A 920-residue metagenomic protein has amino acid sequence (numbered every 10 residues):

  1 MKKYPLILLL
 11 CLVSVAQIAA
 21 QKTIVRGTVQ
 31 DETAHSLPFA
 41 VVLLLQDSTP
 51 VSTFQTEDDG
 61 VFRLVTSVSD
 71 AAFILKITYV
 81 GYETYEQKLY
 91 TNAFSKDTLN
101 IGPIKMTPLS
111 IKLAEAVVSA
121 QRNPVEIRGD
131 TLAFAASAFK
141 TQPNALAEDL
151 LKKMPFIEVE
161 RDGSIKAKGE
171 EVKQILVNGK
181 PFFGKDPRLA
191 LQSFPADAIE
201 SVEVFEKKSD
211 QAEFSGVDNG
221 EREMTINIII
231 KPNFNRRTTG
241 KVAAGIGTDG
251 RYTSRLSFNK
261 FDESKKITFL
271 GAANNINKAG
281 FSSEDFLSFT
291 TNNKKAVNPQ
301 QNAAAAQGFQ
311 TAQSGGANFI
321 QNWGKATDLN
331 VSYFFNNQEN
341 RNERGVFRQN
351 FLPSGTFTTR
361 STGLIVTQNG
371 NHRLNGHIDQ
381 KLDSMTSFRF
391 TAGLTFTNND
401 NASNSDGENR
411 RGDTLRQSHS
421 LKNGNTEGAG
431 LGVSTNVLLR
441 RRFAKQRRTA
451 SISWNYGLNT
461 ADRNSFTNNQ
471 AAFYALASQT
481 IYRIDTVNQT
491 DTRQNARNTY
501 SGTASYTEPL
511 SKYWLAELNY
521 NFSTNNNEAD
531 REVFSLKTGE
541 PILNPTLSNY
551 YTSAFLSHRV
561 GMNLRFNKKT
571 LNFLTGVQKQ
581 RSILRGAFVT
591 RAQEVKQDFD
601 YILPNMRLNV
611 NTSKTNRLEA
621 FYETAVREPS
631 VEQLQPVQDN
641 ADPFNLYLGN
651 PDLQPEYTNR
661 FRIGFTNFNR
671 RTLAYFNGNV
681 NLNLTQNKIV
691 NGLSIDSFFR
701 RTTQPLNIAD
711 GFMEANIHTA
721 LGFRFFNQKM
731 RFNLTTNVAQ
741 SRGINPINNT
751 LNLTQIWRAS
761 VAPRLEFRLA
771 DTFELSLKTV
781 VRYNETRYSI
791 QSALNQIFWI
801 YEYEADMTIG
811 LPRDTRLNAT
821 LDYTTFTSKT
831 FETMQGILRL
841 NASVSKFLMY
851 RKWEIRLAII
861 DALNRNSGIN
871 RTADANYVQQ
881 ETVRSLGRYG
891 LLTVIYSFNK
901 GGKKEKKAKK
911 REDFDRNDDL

Functional and structural regions predicted by a protein language model:
Q21, E83-T98, S110, E115 (+20 more regions): Membrane-proximal, glycine/serine-rich, low-complexity loop/turn segments characteristic of large bacterial
R26-L37: Structural motif
H35-L37, R63-A72: Short Pro-Gly-centered beta-turn/loop motif in secreted/extracellular proteins
L44-T49, I74-L89: A short, solvent-exposed loop/turn motif at the edges and junctions of modular extracellular/periplasmic domains
S48-V61: Short, acidic Ser/Thr/Gly-rich low-complexity loop/linker segments typical of extracellular and cell-surface proteins
N92-A93, D218-E221, D285-T290, V346-G355 (+11 more regions): Flexible, surface-exposed loop regions and adjacent strand-edge segments of Gram-negative outer-membrane beta-barrel
T362, T499-S501, V533, L543-A554 (+2 more regions): Outer membrane beta-barrel strand-and-loop segments of large Gram-negative receptors, especially TonB-dependent
Q489, L515-T615, L794: Signature of Gram-negative outer-membrane beta-barrel scaffolds
